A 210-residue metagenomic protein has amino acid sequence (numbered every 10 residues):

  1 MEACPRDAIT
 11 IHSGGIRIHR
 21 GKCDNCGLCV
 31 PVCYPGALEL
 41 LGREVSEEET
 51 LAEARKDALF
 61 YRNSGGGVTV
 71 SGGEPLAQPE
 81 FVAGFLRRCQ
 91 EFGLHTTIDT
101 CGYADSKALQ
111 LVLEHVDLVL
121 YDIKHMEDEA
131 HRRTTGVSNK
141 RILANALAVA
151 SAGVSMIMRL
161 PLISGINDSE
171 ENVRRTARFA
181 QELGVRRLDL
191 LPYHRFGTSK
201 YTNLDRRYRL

Functional and structural regions predicted by a protein language model:
M1-R17, L28-E44: Iron-sulfur cluster-binding cysteine motifs and their immediate structural context in ferredoxin-like electron-transfer
K22, R43-E49: FAD-binding FR-type
E48-F196, N203: Conserved AdoMet/S-adenosylmethionine-binding subsite of the radical SAM
T202-L210: Short glycine/proline- and charge-enriched loop/turn segments that cap or connect secondary-structure elements
